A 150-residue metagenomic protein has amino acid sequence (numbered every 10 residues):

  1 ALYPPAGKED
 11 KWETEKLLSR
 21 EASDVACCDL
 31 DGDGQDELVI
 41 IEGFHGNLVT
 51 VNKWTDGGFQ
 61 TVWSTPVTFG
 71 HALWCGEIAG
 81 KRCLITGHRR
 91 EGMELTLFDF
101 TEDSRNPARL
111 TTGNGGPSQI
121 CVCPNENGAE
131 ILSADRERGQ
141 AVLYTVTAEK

Functional and structural regions predicted by a protein language model:
A1-K150: Beta-propeller-forming repeat regions
